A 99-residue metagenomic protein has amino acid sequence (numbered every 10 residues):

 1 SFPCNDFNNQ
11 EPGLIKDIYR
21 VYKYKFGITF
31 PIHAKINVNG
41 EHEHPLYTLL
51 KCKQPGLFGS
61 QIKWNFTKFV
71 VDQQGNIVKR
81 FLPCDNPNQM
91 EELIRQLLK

Functional and structural regions predicted by a protein language model:
S1-H44: Structural microenvironment flanking redox-active thiols in thiol-disulfide oxidoreductases
P45-T48, C52-K99: Thiol-/selenol-based redox modules, centered on thioredoxin-like and closely related oxidoreductase domains
